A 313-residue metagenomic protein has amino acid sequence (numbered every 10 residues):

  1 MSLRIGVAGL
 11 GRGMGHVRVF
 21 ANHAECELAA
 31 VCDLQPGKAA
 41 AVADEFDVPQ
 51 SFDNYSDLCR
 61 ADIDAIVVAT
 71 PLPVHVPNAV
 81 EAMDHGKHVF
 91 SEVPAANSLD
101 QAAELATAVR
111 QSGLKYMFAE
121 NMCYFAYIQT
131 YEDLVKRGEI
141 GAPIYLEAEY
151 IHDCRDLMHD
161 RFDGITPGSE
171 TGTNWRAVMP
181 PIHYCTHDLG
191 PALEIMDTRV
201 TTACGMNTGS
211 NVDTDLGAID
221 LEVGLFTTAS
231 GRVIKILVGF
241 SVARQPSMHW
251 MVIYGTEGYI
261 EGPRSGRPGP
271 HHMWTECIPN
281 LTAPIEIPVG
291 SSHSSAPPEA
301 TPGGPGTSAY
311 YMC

Functional and structural regions predicted by a protein language model:
M1-F46: N-terminal Rossmann-like dinucleotide-binding module
G37, F46-A108, S308-A309: Beta-loop-alpha module in the N-terminal Rossmann-like domain of NAD(P)-dependent dehydrogenases, especially those
V68, F90-S91, Y116-F118, E147 (+2 more regions): Hydrophobic residues in well-ordered beta-strands that form the structural core
E104-M122, G141-L146: Rossmann-fold dehydrogenase core element
M122-D215: Predominantly a Rossmann-like dinucleotide-binding segment in NAD(P)-dependent oxidoreductases
I165-S169, V252, T256-C313: C-terminal glycine/acidic-rich active-site capping loop/insertion
V212, L237-P246: Glycine-rich phosphate/pyrophosphate-binding beta-alpha loops
